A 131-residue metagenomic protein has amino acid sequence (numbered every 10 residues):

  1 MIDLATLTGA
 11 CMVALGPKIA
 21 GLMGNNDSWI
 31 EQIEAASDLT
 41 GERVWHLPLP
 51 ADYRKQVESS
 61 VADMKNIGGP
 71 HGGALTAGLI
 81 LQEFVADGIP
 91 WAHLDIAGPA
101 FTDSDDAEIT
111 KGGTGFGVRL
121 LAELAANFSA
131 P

Functional and structural regions predicted by a protein language model:
M1-P131: A generic structural signal for tightly packed, nonpolar segments enriched in small/aliphatic residues
